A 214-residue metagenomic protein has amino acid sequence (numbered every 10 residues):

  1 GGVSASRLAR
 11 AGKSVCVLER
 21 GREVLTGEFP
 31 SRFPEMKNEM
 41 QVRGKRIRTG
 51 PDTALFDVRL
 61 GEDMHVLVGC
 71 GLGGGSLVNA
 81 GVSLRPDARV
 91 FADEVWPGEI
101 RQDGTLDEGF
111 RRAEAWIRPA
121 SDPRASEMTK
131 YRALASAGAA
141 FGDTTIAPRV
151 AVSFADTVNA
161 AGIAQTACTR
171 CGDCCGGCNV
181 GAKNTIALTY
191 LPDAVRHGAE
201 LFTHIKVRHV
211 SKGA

Functional and structural regions predicted by a protein language model:
G1-D93: N-terminal glycine-rich phosphate/pyrophosphate-binding loop and immediately adjacent elements
P97-K206: Conserved redox-cofactor binding core of oxidoreductases
H209-A214: Conserved beta-strand-loop-beta-strand element in the redox core of flavoprotein oxidoreductases
